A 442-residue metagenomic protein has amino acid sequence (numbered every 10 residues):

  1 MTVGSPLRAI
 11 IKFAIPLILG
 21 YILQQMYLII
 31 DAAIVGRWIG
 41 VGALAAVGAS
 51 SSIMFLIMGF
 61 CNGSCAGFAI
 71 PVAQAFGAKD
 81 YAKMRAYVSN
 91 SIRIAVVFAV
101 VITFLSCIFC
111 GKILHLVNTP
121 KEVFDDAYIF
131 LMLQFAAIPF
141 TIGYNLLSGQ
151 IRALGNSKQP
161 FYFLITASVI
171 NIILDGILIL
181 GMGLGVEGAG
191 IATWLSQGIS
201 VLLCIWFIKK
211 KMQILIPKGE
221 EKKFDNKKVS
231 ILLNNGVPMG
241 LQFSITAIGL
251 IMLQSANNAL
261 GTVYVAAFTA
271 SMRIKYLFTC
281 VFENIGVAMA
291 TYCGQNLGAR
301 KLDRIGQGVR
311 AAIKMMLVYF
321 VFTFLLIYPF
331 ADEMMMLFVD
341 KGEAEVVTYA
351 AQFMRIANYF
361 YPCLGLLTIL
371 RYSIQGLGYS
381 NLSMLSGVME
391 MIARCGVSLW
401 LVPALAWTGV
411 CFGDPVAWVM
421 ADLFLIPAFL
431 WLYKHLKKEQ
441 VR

Functional and structural regions predicted by a protein language model:
M1-A14, V72-A137, G181-V237, C293-F360 (+1 more regions): Short alpha-helical transmembrane segments in multi-pass integral membrane proteins
T2-W38, S52-G67, P71, V96-T103 (+5 more regions): N-terminal transmembrane alpha-helices
K12-D31, L133, Y144, A167 (+4 more regions): Transmembrane helical elements of multi-pass membrane transporters/channels
M26-L44, L114-K121, I177-L184, S244-L277 (+3 more regions): Helix-terminus/linker motif at the lipid-water interface of multi-pass membrane proteins
V35-F55, K121-D126, V186-E187, K228-N235 (+5 more regions): Interfacial/gating helices of multi-pass transporter permease domains
L44-F104, T141-P160, A267-A331, L364-S386: Small-residue-rich hydrophobic transmembrane alpha-helices
L56-G59, N171-G176, V201-I205, L277-C280 (+3 more regions): Hydrophobic transmembrane alpha-helices of multi-pass small-molecule transporters
C65, L133-R152, P160-S168, A189-L202 (+4 more regions): Short runs within selected transmembrane alpha-helices of multi-pass transporters and secretion channels
